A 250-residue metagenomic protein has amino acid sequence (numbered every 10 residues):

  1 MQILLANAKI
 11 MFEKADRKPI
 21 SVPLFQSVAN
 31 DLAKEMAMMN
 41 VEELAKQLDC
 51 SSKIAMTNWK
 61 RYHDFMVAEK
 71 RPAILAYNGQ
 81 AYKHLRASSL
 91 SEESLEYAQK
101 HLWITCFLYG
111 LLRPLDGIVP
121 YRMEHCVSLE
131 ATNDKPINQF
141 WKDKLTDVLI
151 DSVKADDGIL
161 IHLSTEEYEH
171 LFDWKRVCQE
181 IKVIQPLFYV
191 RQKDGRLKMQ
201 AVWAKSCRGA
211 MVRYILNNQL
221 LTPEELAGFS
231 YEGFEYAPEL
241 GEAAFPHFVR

Functional and structural regions predicted by a protein language model:
Q2-A6, I159-H162: Short hydrophobic beta-strand segments
L4-S89: Active-site helix-to-loop segments that bind/position phosphate- or nucleotide-bearing substrates and donors across
A87-E242, H247-R250: Internal, well-folded beta-alpha domain core
